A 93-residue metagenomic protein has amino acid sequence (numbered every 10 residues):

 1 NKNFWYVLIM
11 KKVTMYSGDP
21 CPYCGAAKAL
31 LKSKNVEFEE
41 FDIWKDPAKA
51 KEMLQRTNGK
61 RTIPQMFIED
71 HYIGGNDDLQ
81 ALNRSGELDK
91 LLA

Functional and structural regions predicted by a protein language model:
N1-I9: Short, Lys/Arg-enriched N-terminal segments with co-localized hydrophobic residues within the first ~10-30 amino acids
M10-E39: Local sequence-structure signature of Cys/Sec-based thiol-disulfide redox active-site neighborhoods
D19, F41, L54, N76: Conserved short-loop catalytic and cofactor-binding motifs
P20, K28-L30, R56, R61 (+1 more regions): Chalcogenol-based redox active-site neighborhoods
G25, A48, G74: Residues that form or flank phosphate/diphosphate-binding pockets in enzymes that use nucleotide phosphates
I43-R61: Thioredoxin-like thiol-disulfide oxidoreductase module
N58-F67, D77: Structural micro-motif
I68-A93: Non-catalytic, surface beta->alpha helical segment in thiol-disulfide oxidoreductase systems
